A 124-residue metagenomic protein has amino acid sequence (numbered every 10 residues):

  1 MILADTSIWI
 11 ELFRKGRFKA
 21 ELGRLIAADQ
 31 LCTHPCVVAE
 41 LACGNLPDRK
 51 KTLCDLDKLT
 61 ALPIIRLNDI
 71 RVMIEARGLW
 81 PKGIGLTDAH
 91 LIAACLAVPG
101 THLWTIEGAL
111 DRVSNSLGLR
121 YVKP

Functional and structural regions predicted by a protein language model:
M1-T33, A42-C54, T60, R120: Short, well-structured N-terminal submotif of metal-dependent ribonuclease cores
S7-I8, C36, G108-A109: Alpha-helix/helix-capping structural signal
L12, A61-P124: Active-site neighborhoods of divalent-metal-dependent phosphate/nucleic-acid chemistry enzymes
